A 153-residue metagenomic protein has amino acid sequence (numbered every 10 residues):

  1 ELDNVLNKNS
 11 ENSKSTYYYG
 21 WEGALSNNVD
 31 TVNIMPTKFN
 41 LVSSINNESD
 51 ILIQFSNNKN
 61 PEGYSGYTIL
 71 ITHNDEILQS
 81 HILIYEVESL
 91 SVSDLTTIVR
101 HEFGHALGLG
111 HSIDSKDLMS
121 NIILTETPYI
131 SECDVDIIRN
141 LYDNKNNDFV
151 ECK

Functional and structural regions predicted by a protein language model:
D3-R100: Metzincin-family zinc-dependent endopeptidase catalytic domain
N60-G63, G108-S112: Proline-centered turn/helix-capping motifs that create local helix->coil transitions or kinks
L70-D94, L109-K153: Metalloprotease/metallohydrolase-associated module, dominated by Zn2+-dependent proteases
T97-H111: Active-site recognition of the HExxH zinc-binding catalytic motif
